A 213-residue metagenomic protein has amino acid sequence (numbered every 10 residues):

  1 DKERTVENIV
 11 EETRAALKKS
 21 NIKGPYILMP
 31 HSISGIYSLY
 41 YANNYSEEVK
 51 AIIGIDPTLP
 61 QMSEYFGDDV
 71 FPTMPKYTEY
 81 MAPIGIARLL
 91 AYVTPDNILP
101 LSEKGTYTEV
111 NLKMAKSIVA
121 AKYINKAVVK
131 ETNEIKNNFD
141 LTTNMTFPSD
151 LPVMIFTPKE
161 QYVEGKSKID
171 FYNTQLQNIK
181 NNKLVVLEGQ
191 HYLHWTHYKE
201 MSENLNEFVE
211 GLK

Functional and structural regions predicted by a protein language model:
D1, S63-D69, T73, S167-K168 (+1 more regions): Short aromatic-enriched loop/helix-cap "lid" or pocket-rim segments at secondary-structure transitions that line
D1-M29: Active-site loop/oxyanion-hole signature of alpha/beta-hydrolase fold enzymes
R14, L39-N43, S202-N206: Short, hydrophobic alpha-helix immediately C-terminal to the catalytic nucleophile
G24-F66: Conserved hydrolase catalytic core segment
T58-L90: A catalytic-pocket lid/entrance helix-loop region that shapes and gates access to the active site across common
T108-N178: Conserved serine/cysteine hydrolase catalytic core
L184-K199: Catalytic histidine-centered segment of alpha/beta-hydrolase-like enzymes
W195-V209: Post-His helix in hydrolase/transferase enzymes
